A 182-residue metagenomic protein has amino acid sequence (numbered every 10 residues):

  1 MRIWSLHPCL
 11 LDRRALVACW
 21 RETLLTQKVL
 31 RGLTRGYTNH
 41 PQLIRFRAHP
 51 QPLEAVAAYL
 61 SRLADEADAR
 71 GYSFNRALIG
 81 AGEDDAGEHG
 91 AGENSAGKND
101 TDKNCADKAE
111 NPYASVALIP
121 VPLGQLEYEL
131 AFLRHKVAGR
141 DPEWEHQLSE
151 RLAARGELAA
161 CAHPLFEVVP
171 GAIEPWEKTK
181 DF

Functional and structural regions predicted by a protein language model:
M1-L16, E22-L25, V29-L33, R47-E88 (+2 more regions): Sequence termini and other peripheral, non-core segments
R35-Y37: Short beta-strand
H40: Conserved, mostly hydrophobic/aromatic
